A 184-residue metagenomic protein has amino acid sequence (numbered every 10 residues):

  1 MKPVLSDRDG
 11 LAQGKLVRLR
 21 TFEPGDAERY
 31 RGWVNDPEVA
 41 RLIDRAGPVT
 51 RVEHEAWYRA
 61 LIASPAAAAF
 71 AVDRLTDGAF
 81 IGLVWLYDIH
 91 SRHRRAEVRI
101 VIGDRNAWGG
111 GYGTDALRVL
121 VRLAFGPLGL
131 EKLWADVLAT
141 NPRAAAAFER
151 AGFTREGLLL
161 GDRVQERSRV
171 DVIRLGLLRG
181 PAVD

Functional and structural regions predicted by a protein language model:
M1-A27, V34, A69, L75-D184: Acyl-donor (CoA/ACP) binding surface of acyl/acetyltransferases
P24, W33, P48-V52: Generic alpha-helical scaffold signal
G32, A56-A60, R122: Surface-exposed charged/polar residues within alpha-helices that form helix-capping/stabilizing sites and interaction
E38-R59: Conserved GNAT-fold acetyl-CoA-binding loop/helix
T50-V52, P65, A182-V183: A short hydrophobic/aromatic micro-motif that marks alpha-helical segments and, especially, helix-coil
R59-A71: A short helix-loop-beta-strand connector motif used in the catalytic cores of GNAT acetyltransferases and, in some
